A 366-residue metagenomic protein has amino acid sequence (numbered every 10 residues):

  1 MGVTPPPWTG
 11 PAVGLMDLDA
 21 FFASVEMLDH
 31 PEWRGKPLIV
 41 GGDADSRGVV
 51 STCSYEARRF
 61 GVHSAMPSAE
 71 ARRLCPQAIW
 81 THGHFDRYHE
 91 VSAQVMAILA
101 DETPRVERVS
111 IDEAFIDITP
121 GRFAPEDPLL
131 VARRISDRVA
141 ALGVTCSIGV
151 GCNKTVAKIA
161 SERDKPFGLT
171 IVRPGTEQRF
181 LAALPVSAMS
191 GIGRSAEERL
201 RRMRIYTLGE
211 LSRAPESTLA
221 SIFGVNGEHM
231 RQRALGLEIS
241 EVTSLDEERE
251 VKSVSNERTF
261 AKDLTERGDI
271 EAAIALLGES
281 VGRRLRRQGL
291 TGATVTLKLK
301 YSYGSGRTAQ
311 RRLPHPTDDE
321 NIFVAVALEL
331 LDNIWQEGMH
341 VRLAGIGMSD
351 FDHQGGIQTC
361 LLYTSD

Functional and structural regions predicted by a protein language model:
M1-Q232, R283, S365: Gly/Gly-Pro- and Ser/Thr-rich, intrinsically disordered tail segments characteristic of DNA damage-repair and tolerance
G2-P7, A188, A196, R201-V341 (+1 more regions): DNA-contacting surface of Y-family translesion DNA polymerases
A20, P120, C152, Y301 (+2 more regions): Non-catalytic surface loops within mature trypsin-like serine protease
V109-E113, G151-K154, L290-T294, M339-L343: Short Gly/Ser/Thr- and Asp/Glu-enriched loop/turn motifs at secondary-structure junctions
C360-D366: Residue-level detector of conserved catalytic or cofactor/ligand-binding positions in enzyme active sites
